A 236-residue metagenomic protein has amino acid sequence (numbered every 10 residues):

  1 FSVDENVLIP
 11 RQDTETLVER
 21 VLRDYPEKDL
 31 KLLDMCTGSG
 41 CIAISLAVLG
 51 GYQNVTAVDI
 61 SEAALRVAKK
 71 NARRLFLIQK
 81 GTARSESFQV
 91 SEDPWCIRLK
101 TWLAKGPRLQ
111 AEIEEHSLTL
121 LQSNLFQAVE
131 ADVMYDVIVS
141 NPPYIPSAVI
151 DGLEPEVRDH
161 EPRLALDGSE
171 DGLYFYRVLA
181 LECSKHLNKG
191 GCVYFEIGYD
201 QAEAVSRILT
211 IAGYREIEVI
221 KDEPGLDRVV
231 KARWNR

Functional and structural regions predicted by a protein language model:
F1, L33, L118, P155 (+1 more regions): Pre-signature/interface helix of ABC/ABC-like ATPase nucleotide-binding domains
F1-R23: Conserved AdoMet
S2, E170-R233: Conserved Class I SAM-dependent methyltransferase catalytic core
L8-Q12, A63, V67, S140 (+3 more regions): Residue-level signal for the nucleotide or nucleotide-sugar donor/cofactor binding architecture
T16-R84, D93-W95, L99-W102, G106-L109 (+1 more regions): Conserved SAM/SAH cofactor-binding pocket of Class I
V21, L46, V157, L179-C183: Class I S-adenosylmethionine-dependent transferase superfamily signal
Y144, R233-R236: C-terminal beta-strand of the catalytic ATP-binding
Y144-Y174: Mobile active-site "lid"/loop adjacent to the S-adenosyl-L-methionine
